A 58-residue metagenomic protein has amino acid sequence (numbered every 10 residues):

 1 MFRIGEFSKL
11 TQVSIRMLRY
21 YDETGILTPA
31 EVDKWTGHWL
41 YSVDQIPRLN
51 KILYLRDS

Functional and structural regions predicted by a protein language model:
M1-S58: Basic helix-turn-helix/winged-helix DNA-binding cores and closely related short helical interaction motifs
